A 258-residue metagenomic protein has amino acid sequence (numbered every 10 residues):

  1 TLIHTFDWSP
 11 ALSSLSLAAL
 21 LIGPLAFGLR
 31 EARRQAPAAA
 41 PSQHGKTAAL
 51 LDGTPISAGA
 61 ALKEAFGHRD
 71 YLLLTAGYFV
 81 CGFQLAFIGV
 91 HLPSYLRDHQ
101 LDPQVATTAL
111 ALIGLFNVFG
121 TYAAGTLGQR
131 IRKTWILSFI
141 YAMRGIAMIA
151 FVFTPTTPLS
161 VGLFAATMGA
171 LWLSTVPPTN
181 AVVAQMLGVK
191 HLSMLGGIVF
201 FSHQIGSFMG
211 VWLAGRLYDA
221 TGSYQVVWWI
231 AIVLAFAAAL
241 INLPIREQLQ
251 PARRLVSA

Functional and structural regions predicted by a protein language model:
T1-F6, L96-R97, L127-G128, L213-G222: Interfacial helix-cap and linker-helix signal at transmembrane-aqueous boundaries of multi-pass secondary transporters
T1-Q35: Helix-loop-helix hairpin linking two adjacent transmembrane segments in secondary transporters
A18-I22, M143-M148, M168, L234-A238: MFS 12-TM fold signature
I22-E31, I230-A258: Multi-pass alpha-helical transporter architecture, strongest for 12-TM Major Facilitator/SLC carriers used
R30-A60, P251-S257: Flexible cytoplasmic inter-helical loops of multi-pass small-molecule transporters
K63-T126: Extracytoplasmic gate region of multi-pass secondary transporters
F87, V105, A111-N117, T121-V182: C-terminal transmembrane helical hairpin of 12-TM major facilitator-type secondary transporters
L173, M186-T221, A231: A late C-terminal transmembrane helix in Major Facilitator Superfamily
